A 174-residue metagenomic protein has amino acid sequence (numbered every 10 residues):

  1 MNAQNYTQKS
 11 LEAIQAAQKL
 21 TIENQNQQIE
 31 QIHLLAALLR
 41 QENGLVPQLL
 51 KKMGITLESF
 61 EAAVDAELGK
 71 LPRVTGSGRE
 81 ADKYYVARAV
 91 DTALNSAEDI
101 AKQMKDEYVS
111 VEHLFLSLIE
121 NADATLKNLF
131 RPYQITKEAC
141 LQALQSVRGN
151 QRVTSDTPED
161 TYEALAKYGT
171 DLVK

Functional and structural regions predicted by a protein language model:
M1-K174: Histone-fold recognition with a strong bias for associated Lys/Arg-rich disordered tails
